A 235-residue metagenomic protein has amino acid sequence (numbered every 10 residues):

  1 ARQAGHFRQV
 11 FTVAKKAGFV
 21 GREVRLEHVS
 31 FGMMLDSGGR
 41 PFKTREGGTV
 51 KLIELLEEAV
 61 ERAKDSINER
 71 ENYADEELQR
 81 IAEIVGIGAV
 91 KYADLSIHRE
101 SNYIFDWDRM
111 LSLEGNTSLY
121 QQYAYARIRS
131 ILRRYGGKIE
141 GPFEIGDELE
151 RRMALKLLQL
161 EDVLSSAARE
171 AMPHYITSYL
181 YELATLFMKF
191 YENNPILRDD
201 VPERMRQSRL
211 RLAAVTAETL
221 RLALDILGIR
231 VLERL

Functional and structural regions predicted by a protein language model:
A1-L235: Non-catalytic interaction-recognition regions
